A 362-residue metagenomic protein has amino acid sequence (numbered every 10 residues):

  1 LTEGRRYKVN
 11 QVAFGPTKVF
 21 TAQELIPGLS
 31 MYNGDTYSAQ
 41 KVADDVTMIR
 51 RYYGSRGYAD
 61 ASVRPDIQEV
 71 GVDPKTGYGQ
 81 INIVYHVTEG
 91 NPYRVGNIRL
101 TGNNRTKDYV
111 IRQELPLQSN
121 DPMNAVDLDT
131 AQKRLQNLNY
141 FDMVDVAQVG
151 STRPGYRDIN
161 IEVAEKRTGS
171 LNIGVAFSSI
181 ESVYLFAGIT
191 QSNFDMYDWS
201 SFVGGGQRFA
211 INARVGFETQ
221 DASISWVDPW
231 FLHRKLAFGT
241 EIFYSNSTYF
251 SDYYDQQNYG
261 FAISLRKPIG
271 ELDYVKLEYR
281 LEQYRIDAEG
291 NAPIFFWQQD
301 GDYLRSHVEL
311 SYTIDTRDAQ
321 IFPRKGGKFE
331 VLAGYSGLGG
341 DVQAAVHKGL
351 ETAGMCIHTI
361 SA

Functional and structural regions predicted by a protein language model:
L1-S179, S201-D228, K267-I269, H347-G349: Periplasmic polypeptide-binding modules associated with outer-membrane biogenesis and secretion
P16, D35, V215, N246-T248 (+1 more regions): A generic structural motif
T21, K107, N291-F295, A362: Generic structural signal for alpha-helix starts
E24, D121-F322, G327-F329: Gram-negative/organellar outer-membrane beta-barrel architecture
Y37-S38, N120, Y249-D252, L338-V342: A generic structural signal for short coil/turn motifs at secondary-structure boundaries
R56, D60, G71, I111 (+1 more regions): Acidic, glycine-rich loop-and-beta core segments that form the ion-binding/anion-interacting portion of active sites
Q68-G71, V149, V227, D315-A319 (+2 more regions): Short beta-turn/strand-loop junction motif enriched in small, turn-promoting residues
R157, S361-A362: Extracytoplasmic gating/loop element in the C-terminal half of outer-membrane beta-barrel translocons and assembly
